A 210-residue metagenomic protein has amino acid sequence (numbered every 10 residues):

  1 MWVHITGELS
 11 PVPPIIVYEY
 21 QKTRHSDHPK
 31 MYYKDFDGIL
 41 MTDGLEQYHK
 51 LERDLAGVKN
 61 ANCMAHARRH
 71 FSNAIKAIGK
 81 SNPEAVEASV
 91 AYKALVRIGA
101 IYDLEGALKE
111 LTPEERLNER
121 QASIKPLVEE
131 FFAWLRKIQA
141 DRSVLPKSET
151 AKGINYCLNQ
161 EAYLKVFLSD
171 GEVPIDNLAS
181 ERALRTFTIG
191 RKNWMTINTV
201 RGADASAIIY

Functional and structural regions predicted by a protein language model:
M1-Y210: Catalytic center-proximal scaffold of phosphoryl-transfer enzymes
